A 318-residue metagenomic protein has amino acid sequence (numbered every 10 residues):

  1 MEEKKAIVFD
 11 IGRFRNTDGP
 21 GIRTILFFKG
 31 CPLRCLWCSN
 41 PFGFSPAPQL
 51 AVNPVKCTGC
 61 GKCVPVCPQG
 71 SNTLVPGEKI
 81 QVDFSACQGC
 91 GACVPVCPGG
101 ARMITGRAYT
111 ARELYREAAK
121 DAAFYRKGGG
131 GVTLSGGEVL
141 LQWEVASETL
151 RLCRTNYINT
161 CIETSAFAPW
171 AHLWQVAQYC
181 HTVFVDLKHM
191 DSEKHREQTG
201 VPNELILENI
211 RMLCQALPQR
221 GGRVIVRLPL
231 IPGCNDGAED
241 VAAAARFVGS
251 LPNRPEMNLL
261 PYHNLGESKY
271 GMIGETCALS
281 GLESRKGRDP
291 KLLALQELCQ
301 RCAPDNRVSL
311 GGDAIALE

Functional and structural regions predicted by a protein language model:
M1-P20, Q219, L230-E318: Auxiliary Fe-S-binding modules of radical SAM enzymes
V8-K62, I80-G89: N-terminal pre-triad scaffold of radical SAM enzymes
C35, C57, C63, C67 (+6 more regions): Hydrophobic packing within well-folded, soluble alpha/beta domains
L36-G43, K62-V82, A92-A108: Iron-sulfur cluster-binding cysteine motifs and their immediate structural context in ferredoxin-like electron-transfer
P54-T58, G106-D121: Extended, non-globular alpha-helical segments
M103, R196-P202, G274-S284: Short glycine-enriched, charge-decorated loop/helix-capping segments at active-site entrances that position
R112-M272: Conserved AdoMet/S-adenosylmethionine-binding subsite of the radical SAM
